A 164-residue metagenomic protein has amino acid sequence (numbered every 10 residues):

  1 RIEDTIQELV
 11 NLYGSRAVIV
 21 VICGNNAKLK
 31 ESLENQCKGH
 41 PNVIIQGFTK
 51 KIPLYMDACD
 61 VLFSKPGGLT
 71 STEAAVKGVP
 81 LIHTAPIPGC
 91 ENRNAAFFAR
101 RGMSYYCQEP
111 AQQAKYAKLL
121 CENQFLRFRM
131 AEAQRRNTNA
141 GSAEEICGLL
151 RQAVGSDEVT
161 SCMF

Functional and structural regions predicted by a protein language model:
R1-A58: Donor-nucleotide binding loops and adjacent catalytic segments primarily of GT-B fold Leloir glycosyltransferases
L29-L33, T70, G89-A95: Short, glycine/polar-rich helix-capping loops at beta-to-alpha or helix-loop-helix junctions that flank or form
P53, S71-K77, A96: Short alpha-helical segment that forms part of, or immediately flanks, the ligand-binding pocket in carbohydrate-active
D57-P66: Acidic donor-binding loop of glycosyltransferase active sites
C59-D60, G78-P80: A short alpha->beta transition loop at the rim of the catalytic pocket in nucleotide-sugar-dependent
K77-G78, R93-M103: Acidic, glycine-centered active-site loop in nucleotide-sugar glycosyltransferases
A99-L126: C-terminal "capping" alpha-helix adjacent to the active site of nucleotide-linked donor transferases in cell-envelope
Q124-F164: C-terminal amphipathic helix plus adjacent low-complexity, charged tail appended to glycosyltransferase catalytic
